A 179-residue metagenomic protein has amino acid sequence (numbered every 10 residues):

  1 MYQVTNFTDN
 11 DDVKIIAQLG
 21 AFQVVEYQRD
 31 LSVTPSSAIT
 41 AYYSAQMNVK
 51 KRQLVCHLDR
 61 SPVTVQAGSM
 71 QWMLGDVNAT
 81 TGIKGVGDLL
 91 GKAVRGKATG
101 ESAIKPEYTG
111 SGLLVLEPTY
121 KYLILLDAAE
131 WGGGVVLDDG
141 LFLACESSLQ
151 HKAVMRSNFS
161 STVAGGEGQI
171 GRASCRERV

Functional and structural regions predicted by a protein language model:
M1-R178: Composition-driven recognition of glycine/serine/threonine/acidic- and proline-rich low-complexity segments and repeats
